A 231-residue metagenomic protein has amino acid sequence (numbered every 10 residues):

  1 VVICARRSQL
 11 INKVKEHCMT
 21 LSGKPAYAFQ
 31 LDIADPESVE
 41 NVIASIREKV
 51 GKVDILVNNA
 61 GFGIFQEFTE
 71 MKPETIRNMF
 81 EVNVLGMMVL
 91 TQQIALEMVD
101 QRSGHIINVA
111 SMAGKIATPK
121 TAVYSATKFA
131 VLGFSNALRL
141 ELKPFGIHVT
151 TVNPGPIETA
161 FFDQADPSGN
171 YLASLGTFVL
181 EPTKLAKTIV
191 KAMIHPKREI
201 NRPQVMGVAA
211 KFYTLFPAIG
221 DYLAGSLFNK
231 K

Functional and structural regions predicted by a protein language model:
V1-K13: Conserved glycine-rich Rossmann-like NAD(P)H-binding loop of the short-chain dehydrogenase/reductase
L31-N41, P73: The beta1-alpha1 cofactor-binding region of Rossmann-like NAD(H)/NADP(H)-dependent oxidoreductases
E67-F68, T75-R77: Substrate-binding pocket helix/loop in short-chain dehydrogenase/reductase
T69, T118-V123: Active-site loop immediately N-terminal to the catalytic Tyr-X3-Lys motif of short-chain dehydrogenase/reductase
T91, T127: Active-site helix of classical SDR
S111: Residue(s) in the substrate-gating loop at a strand-loop-helix junction that position the organic substrate next
K143-Q204: SDR active-site lid
